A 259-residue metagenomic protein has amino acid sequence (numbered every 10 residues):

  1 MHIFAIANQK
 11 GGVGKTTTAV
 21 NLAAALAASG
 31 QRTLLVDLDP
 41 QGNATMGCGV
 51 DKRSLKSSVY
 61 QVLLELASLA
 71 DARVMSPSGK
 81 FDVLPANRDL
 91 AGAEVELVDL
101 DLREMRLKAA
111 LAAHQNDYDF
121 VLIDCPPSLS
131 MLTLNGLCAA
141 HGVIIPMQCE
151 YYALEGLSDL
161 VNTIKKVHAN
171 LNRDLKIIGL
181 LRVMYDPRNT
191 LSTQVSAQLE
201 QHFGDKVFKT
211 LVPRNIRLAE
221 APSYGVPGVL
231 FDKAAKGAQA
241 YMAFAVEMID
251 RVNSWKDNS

Functional and structural regions predicted by a protein language model:
M1-S259: P-loop NTP-binding core
